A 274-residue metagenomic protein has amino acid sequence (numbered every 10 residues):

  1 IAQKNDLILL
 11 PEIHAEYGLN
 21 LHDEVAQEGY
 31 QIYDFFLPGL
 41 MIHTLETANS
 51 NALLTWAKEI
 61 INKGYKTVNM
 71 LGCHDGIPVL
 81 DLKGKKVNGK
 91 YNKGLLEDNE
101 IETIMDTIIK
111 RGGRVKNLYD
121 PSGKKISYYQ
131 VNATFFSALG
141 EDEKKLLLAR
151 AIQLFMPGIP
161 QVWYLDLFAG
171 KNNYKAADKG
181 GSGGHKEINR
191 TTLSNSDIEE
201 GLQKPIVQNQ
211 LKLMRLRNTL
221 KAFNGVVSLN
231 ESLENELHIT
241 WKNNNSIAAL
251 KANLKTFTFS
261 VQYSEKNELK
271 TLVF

Functional and structural regions predicted by a protein language model:
I1-F274: Active-site and adjacent substrate-binding regions of carbohydrate-active enzymes
